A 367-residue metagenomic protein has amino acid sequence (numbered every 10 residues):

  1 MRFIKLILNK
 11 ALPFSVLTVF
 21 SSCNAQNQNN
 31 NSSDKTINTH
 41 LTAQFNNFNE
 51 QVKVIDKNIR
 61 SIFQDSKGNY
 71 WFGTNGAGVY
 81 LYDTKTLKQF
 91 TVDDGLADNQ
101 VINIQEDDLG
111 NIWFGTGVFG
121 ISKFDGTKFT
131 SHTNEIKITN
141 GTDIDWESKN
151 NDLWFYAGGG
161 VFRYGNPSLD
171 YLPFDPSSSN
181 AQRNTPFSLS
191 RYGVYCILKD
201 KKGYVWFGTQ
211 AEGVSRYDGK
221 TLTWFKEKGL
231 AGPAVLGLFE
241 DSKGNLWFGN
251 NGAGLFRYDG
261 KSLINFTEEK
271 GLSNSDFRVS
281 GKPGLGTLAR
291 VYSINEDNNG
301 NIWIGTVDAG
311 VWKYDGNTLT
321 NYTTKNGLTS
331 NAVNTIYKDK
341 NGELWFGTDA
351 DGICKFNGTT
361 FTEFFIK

Functional and structural regions predicted by a protein language model:
R2-K367: Carboxylate-rich, polar loop motifs that coordinate divalent cations or form catalytic acidic clusters
